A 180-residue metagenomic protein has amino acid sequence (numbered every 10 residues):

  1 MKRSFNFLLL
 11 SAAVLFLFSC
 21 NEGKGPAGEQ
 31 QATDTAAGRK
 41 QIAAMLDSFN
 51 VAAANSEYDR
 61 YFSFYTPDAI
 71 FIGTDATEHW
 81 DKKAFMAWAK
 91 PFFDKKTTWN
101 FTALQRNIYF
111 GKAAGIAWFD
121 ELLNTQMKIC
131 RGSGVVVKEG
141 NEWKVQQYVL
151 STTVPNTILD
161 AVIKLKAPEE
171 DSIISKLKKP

Functional and structural regions predicted by a protein language model:
M1-L8: Bacterial N-terminal signal peptides that target proteins for export
L8-L17: Bacterial N-terminal signal peptides
C20-D59, S63, T157, K164-P180: Short, low-complexity N-terminal intrinsically disordered segments enriched in polar/charged residues
F49, Y61-F62, A69, F85 (+2 more regions): Hydrophobic pocket/interface hotspot
Y65, D75, Q105, K112 (+3 more regions): A mature extracytoplasmic/lumenal domain signature
I70-W80, P91-T98: A short gly/proline-enriched turn/hairpin at secondary-structure junctions
A84-I129: Surface-exposed, charged secondary-structure patches
I129-L159: Short beta-strand edge/turn micro-motifs at domain boundaries
